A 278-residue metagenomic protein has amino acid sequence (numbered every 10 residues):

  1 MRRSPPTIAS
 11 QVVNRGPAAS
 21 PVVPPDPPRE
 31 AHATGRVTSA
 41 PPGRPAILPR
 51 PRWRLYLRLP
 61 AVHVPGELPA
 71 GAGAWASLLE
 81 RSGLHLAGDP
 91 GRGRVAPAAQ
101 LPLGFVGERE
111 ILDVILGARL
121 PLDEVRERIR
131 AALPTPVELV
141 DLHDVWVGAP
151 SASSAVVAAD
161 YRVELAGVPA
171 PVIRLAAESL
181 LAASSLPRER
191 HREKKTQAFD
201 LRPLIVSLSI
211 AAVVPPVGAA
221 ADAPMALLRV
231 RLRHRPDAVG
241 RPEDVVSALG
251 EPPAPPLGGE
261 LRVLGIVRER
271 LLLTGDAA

Functional and structural regions predicted by a protein language model:
R2-D26, I47-R50, V64-P65, A182-A278: Core RNA-modification/binding signature centered on pseudouridine synthases
R52-P60, Y161-A166: Active-site-flanking beta-strand signature of metal-NTP-handling nucleotidyl enzymes and homologous cyclase-like
L59-L86: N-terminal ordered "arm"
H85-G117, V147: Short, charge-patterned binding micro-sites
E108-R162: Ordered, amphipathic secondary-structure segments that act as subunit-interaction surfaces in large macromolecular
G117-L122, V168-A170, R235: Helix N-cap motif at beta-to-alpha junctions
L122-L133, I173-A183, D244-V246: Short amphipathic alpha-helices in soluble, non-transmembrane regions that often serve as interface/regulatory elements
A149-G167, E269-A278: Short, low-order "capping/linker" segments at domain edges
